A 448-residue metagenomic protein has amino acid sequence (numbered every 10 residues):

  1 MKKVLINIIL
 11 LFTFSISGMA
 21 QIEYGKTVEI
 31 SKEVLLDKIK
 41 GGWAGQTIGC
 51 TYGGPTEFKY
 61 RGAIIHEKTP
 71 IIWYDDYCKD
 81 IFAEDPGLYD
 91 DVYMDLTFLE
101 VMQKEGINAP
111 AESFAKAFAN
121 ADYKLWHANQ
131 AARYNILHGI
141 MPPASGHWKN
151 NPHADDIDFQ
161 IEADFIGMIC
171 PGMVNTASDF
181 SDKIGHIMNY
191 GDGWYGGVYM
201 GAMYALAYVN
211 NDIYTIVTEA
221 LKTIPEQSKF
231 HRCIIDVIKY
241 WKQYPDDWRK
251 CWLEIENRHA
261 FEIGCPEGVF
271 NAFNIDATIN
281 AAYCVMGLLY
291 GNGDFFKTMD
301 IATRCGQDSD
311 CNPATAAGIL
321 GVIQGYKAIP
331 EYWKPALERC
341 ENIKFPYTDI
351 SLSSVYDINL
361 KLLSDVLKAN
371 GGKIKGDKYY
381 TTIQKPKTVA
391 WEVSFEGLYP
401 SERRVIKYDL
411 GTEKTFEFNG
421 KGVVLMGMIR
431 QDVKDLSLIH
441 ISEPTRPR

Functional and structural regions predicted by a protein language model:
M1-I22: Bacterial Sec-dependent N-terminal signal peptides
I30, I136, S145-A154, F165-M173 (+2 more regions): Accessory "access/gating" subregions that flank catalytic or transport cores
L36, A44-G45, G87-Y89, M94 (+3 more regions): Active-site cavity-forming subdomains of large catalytic enzyme subunits
P55-P86, V92-D95, E112-F118, D122-W126: Active-site-surrounding "flap" and adjacent substrate/cofactor-binding loops of secreted or lumenal enzymes, prototyped
K59, A63, E67-I71, M200 (+1 more regions): Catalytic phosphate/nucleotide-handling subdomain of diverse soluble enzymes
S353-D409: Catalytic cores of secreted or luminal carbohydrate-active enzymes
N419-Q431: A short beta-strand element within beta-rich, extracytoplasmic domains of secreted/secretory-pathway proteins
S437-P447: Residue-level detector of conserved catalytic or cofactor/ligand-binding positions in enzyme active sites
